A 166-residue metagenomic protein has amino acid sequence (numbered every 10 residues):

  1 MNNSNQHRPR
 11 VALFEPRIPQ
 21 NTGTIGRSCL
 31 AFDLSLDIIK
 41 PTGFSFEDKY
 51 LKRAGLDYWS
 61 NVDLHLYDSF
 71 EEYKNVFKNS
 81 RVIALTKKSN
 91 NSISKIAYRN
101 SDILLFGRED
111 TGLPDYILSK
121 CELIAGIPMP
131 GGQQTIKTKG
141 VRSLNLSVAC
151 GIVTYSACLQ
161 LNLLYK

Functional and structural regions predicted by a protein language model:
M1-K166: Post-transcriptional modification and biogenesis factors for structured RNAs of the translation apparatus
